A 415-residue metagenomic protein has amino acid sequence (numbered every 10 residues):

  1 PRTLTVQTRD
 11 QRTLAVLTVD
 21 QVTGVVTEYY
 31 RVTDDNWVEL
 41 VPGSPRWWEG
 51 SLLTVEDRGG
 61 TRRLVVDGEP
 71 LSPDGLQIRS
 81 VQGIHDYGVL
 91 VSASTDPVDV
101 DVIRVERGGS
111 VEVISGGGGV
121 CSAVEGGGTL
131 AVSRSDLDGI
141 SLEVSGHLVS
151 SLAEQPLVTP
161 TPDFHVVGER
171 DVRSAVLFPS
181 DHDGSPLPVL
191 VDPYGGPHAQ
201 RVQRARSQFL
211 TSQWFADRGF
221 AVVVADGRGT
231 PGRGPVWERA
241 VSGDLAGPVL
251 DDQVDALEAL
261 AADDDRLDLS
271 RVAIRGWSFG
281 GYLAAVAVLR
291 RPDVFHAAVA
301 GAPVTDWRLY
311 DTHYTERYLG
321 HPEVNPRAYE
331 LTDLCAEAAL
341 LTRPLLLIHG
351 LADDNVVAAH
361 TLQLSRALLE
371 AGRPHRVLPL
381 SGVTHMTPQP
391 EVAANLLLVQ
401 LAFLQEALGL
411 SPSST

Functional and structural regions predicted by a protein language model:
P1-L187, G196-R218, L245, E258-A262: Peripheral, non-catalytic segments that deliver or gate enzyme domains
V124-T415: Serine-hydrolase catalytic core recognition
